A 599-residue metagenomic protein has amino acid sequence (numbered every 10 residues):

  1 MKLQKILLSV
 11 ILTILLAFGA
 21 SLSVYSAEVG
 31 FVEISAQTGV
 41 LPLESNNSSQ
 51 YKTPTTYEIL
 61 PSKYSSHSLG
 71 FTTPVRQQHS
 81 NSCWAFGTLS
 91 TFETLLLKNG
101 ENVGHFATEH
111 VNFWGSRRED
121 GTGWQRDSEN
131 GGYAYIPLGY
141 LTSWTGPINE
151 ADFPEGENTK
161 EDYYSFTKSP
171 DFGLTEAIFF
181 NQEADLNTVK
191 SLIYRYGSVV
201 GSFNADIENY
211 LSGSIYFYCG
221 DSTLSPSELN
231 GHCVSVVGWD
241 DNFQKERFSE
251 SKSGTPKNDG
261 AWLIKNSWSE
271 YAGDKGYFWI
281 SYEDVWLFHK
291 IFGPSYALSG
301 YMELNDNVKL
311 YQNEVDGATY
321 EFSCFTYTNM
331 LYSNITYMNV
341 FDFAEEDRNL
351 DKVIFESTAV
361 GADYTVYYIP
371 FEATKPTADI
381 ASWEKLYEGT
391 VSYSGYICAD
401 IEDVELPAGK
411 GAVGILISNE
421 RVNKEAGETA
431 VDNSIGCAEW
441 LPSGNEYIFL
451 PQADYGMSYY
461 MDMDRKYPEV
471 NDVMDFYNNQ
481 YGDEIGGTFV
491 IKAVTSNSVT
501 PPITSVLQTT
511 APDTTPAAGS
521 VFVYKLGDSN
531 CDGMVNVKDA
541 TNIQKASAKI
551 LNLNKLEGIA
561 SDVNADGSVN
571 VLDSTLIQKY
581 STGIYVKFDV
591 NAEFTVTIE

Functional and structural regions predicted by a protein language model:
L3-Y25: Sec-dependent N-terminal signal peptides of Gram-positive bacterial secreted proteins and lipoproteins
F18-S26, T500-E599: Cellulosome-associated attachment modules in secreted, modular CAZymes
E28-G30, I34, Y57-G70, H79 (+5 more regions): Predominantly the structural core of cysteine protease catalytic domains
E28-Y51: N-terminal prepro-regions of secreted/extracellular proteins
C83, L141, G201, V236 (+9 more regions): Residue-level detector of buried hydrophobic side-chain packing in well-ordered secondary-structure elements
W279-Y327, Y481-L507, D513-V523, V590-E599: A recurrent domain-boundary module in secreted/ectodomain proteins
G361-L450: Aromatic- and Gly/Pro-enriched, solvent-exposed loop/edge beta-strand patches characteristic of beta-rich domains
L416-S505, V521: Short, surface-exposed beta-strand/loop patches at domain edges that form aromatic-rich interfacial subsites
